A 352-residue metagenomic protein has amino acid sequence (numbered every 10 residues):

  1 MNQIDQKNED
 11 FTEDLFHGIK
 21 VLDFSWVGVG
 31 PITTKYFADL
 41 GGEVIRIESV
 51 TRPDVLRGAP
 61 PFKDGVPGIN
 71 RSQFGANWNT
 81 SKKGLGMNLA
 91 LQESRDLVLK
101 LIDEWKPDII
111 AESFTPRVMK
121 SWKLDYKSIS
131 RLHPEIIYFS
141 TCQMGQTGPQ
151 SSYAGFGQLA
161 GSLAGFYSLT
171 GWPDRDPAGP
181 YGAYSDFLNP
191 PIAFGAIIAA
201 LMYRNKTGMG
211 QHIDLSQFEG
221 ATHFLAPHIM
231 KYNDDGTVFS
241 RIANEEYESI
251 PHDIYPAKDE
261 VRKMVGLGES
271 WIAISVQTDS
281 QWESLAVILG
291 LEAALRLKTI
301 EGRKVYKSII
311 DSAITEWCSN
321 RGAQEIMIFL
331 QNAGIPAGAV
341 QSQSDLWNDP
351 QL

Functional and structural regions predicted by a protein language model:
M1-K206: N-terminal helix-loop segment corresponding to the beta1-alpha1 unit of nucleotide/adenylate-binding folds
I19, Q211, S270: Nucleotide donor/acceptor-binding cores
R57-F62, N233-S240: Short Pro/Gly-enriched beta-strand edge/turn motifs at strand-loop
G75, F239-Y247, D253-I254, I274: Short Gly/Pro-enriched turn/cap motifs at secondary-structure boundaries
Q146, D174-A183, N205-A221, R241-E245 (+1 more regions): Conserved Rossmann-fold dehydrogenase catalytic segment
P190-G210, H223-D234, A286-A293: Oxidoreductase and adenylate-handling cofactor-binding alpha/beta cores
P251-A333, A337, S344: Aromatic-enriched alpha-helical interface/lid elements that frame and gate functional surfaces
A339-L352: Conserved PLP-binding catalytic core of the aspartate aminotransferase-like
